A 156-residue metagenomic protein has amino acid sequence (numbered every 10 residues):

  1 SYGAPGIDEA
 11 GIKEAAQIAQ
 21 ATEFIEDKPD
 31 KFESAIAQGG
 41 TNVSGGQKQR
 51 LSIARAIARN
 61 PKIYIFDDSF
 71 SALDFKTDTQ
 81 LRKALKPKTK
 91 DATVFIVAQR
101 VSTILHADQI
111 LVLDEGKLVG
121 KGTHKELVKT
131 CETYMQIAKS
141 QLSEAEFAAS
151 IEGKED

Functional and structural regions predicted by a protein language model:
S1-Q38, R82-K83, D91: ABC ATPase nucleotide-binding domain helical subdomain, centered on the C-loop/LSGGQ "ABC signature"
A10, I18, I25-K31, K83 (+1 more regions): C-terminal portion of ABC ATPase nucleotide-binding domains
T22-L51, S69, L73-K76, E144-D156: ABC-fold ATPase nucleotide-binding domain signature/coupling loops
S44-G45, L51-A56, Q80, I96: ABC ATPase nucleotide-binding domain "signature" region
A58-K62, D91: A short, proline-enriched helix->beta-strand linker immediately N-terminal to the Walker B motif in ABC-type P-loop
Y64-D67: Catalytic Walker B motif of ABC-type/P-loop ATPase nucleotide-binding domains
F75-A84: Conserved D-loop/post-Walker B switch-helix segment of ABC ATPase nucleotide-binding domains
P87-A98: Conserved catalytic loops of ABC-family nucleotide-binding domains
